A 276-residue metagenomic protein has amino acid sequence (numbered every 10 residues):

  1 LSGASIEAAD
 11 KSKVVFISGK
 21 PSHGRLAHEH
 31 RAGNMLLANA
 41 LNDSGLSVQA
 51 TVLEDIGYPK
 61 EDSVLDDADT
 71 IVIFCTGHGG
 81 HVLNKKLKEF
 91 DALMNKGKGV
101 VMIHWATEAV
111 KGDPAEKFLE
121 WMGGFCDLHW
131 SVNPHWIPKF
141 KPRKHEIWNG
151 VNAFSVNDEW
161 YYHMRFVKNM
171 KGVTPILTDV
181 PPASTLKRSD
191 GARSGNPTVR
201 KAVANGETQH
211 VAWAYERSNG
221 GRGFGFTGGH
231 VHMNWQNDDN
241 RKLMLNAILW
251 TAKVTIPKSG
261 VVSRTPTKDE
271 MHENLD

Functional and structural regions predicted by a protein language model:
A4-A8: Sec/Tat signal peptide C-region and signal peptidase I cleavage site
A9-S12, S18, M35-N39, T185 (+1 more regions): Extracellular ligand-binding/catalytic regions of CAZymes and related secreted enzymes and adhesion modules
V15-I17, S22-A109: Helical hinge/lid and interdomain linker segments adjacent to catalytic or ligand-binding clefts that mediate domain
S22-A27, A50, A183-K187, N234-N237: Short, solvent-exposed loop/turn elements at domain surfaces
H30, N34, L87, A115-F118 (+2 more regions): Amphipathic alpha-helical segments in well-structured domains
G80-A153: A glycine-rich, often tryptophan-bearing local segment used as a flexible ligand/cofactor-contacting loop or short
W105-A106, T178-V180, T227-G229: Short, well-ordered beta-to-alpha junction loops that form the rim of enzyme active sites and present histidine/acidic
D127-N219: Catalytic beta-strand/loop cores that center a nucleophilic Ser/Cys/Thr and support acyl-enzyme chemistry
